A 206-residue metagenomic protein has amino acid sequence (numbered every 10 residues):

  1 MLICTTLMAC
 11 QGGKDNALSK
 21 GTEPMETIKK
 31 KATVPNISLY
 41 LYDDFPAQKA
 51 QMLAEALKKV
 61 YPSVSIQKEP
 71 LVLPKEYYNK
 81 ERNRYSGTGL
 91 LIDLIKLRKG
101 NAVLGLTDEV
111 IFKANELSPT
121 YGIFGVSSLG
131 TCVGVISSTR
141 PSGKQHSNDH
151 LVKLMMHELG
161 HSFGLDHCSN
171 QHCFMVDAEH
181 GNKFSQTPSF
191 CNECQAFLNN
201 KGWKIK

Functional and structural regions predicted by a protein language model:
T6-A9: C-terminal motif of bacterial Sec signal peptides marking the signal peptidase cleavage site
Q11-G13: Bacterial signal peptide processing site
L18-T33: Acidic, contiguous N-terminal accessory segments
T27-K29, D43, T120-H150, D166-K206: Metalloprotease/metallohydrolase-associated module, dominated by Zn2+-dependent proteases
T33-P46: Fold-level signature of zinc-dependent metallopeptidase catalytic domains
A47-L154, D166: Metzincin-family zinc-dependent endopeptidase catalytic domain
L154-S162: Catalytic glutamate of the conserved HExxH
